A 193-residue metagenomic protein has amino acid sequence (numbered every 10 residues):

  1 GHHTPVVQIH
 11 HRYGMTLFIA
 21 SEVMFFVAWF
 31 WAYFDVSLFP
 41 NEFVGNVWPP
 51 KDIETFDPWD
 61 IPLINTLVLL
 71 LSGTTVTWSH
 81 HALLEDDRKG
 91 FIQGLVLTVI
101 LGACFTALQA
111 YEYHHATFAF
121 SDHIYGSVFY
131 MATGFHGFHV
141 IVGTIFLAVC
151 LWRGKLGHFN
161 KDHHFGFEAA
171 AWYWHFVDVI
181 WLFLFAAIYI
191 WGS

Functional and structural regions predicted by a protein language model:
G1-S193: ...captures the hydrophobic TM-helix bundle architecture rather than a specific catalytic motif, and can also fire on
